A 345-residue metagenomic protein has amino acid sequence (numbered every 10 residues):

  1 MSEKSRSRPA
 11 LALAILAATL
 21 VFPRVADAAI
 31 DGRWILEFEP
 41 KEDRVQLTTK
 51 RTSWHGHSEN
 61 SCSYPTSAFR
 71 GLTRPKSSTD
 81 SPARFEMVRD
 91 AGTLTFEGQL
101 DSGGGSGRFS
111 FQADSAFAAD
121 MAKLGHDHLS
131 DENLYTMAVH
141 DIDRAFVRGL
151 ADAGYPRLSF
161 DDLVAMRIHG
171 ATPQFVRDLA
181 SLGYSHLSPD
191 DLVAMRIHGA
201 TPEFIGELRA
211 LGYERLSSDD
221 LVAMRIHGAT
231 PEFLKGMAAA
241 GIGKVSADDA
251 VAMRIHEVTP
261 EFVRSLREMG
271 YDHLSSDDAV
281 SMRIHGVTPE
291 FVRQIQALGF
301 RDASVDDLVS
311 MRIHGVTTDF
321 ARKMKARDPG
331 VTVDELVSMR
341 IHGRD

Functional and structural regions predicted by a protein language model:
S2-A12: Bacterial N-terminal signal peptides that target proteins for export
A12-P23: Bacterial N-terminal signal peptides
F22-D345: General marker for long, soluble alpha-helical cores
